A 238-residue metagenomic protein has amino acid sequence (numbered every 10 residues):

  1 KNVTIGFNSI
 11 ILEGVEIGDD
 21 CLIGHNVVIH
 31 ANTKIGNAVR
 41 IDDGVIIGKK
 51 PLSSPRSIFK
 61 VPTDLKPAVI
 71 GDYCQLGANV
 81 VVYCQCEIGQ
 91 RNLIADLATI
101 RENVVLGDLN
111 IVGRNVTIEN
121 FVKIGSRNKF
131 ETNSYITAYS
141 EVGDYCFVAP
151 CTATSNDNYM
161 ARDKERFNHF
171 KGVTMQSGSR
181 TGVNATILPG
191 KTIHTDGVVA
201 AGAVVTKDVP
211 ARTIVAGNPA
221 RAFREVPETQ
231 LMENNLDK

Functional and structural regions predicted by a protein language model:
V3-S54, I58-A216, A220-A222: Structural signal for interior beta-strand "rungs" in well-ordered beta-sheet cores of soluble enzyme domains
A161, V226-D237: A glycine/serine/threonine-rich, flexible loop-to-helix segment that serves as the NAD(P) cofactor-binding "lid"
